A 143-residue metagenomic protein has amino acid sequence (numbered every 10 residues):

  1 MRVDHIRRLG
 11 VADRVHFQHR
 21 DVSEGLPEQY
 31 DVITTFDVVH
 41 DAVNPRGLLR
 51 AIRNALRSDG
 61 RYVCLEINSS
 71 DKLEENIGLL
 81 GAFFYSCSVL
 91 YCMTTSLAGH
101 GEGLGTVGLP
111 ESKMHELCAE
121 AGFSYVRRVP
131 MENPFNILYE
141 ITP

Functional and structural regions predicted by a protein language model:
R2-V3: Conserved SAM-binding loop
G10-V22: Conserved SAM-binding strand-loop segment of SAM-dependent methyltransferases
V11, A42-V43, L56-R57: Helix-to-beta-strand junctions that scaffold the AdoMet/dcAdoMet cofactor pocket in Class I SAM-dependent enzymes
R20-I33: A short acidic, Gly/Pro-enriched loop at the edge of an enzyme's catalytic core that lines a small-molecule cofactor
D31-R46: A short SAM/SAH-binding and catalytic strip from SAM-dependent methyltransferases
R46-D59: A short glycine-rich, Lys/Arg-flanked "PGG" loop and its adjoining helix->strand segment in the class I
L65-A121: C-terminal alpha-helical "lid/dimerization" subdomain adjacent to the S-adenosyl-L-methionine
A121-P143: Core SAM-dependent methyltransferase catalytic element
